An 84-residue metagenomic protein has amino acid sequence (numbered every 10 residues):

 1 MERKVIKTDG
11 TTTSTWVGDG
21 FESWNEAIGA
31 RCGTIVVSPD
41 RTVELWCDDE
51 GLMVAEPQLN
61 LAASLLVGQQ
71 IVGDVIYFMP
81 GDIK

Functional and structural regions predicted by a protein language model:
M1-K84: Short beta-rich binding modules
